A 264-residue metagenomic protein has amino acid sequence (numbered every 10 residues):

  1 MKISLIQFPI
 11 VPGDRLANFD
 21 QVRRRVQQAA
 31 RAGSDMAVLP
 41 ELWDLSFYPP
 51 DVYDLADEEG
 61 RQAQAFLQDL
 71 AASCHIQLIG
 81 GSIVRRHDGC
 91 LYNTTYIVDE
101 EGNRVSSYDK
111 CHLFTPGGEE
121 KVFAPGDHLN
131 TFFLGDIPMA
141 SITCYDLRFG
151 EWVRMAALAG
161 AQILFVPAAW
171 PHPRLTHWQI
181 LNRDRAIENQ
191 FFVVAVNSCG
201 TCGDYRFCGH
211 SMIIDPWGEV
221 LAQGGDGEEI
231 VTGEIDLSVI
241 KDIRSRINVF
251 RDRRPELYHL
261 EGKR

Functional and structural regions predicted by a protein language model:
M1, N93, D127-N130, G209 (+1 more regions): Change "...and in nucleic-acid phosphodiester-cleaving endonucleases..." to "...and in nucleic-acid processing enzymes
M1-P12, V38, T94, S107 (+2 more regions): Active-site-proximal beta-strand elements of phosphoester/diester hydrolases
I6, L55, Y108, F132 (+3 more regions): Hydrophobic residues at beta-strand termini and immediately following loops that shape nucleotide-binding pockets
R15-L16, R23-E100, S107, P171-N189: Cys-nucleophile CN-hydrolase/nitrilase-fold catalytic domain and related Cys-dependent amidase chemistry that acts on
L45, V52, Y96, Y108-F114 (+2 more regions): Short beta->alpha transition motifs characteristic of CBS
G60-I79, R148-E234: CN hydrolase (nitrilase-like) catalytic-core segments centered on the catalytic cysteine and neighboring Lys/Glu
R86-A159, H172-I180, S245-V249, H259: Active-site catalytic loop in hydrolytic enzyme cores
M212-G262: Long hydrophobic alpha-helical segments typical of transmembrane helices together with their membrane-interfacial
